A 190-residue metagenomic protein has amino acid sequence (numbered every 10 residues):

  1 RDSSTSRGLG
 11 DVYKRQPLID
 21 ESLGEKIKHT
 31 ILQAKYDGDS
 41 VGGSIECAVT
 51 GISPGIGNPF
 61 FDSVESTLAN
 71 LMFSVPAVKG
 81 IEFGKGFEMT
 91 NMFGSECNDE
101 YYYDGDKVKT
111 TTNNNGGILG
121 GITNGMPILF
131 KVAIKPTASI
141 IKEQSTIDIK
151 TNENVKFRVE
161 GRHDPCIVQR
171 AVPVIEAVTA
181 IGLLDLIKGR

Functional and structural regions predicted by a protein language model:
R1-Y13: Single conserved hydrophobic/aromatic residue that forms the stacking wall/gate of nucleotide- or nucleobase-binding
D11, I45-I52, R158-H163: Short acidic (Asp/Glu) and glycine-rich catalytic loops that position anionic groups and cofactors
K14-L32: A glycine-rich helix N-cap at a beta->alpha junction
P17-E21, P54-D62, L71, V168 (+1 more regions): Hydrophobic alpha-helical scaffolding
E25-K28, S66-F73, L129-K131, V172-D185: Predominant activation on well-ordered alpha-helical scaffold segments within soluble catalytic domains
I27-D39, K156: Structured alpha-helical segments in the cores of large, soluble enzyme domains
D37-N154: Glycine-rich anion/phosphate-binding loop at the beta-strand->alpha-helix junction
T137-R190: Internal helix-turn-beta structural module
